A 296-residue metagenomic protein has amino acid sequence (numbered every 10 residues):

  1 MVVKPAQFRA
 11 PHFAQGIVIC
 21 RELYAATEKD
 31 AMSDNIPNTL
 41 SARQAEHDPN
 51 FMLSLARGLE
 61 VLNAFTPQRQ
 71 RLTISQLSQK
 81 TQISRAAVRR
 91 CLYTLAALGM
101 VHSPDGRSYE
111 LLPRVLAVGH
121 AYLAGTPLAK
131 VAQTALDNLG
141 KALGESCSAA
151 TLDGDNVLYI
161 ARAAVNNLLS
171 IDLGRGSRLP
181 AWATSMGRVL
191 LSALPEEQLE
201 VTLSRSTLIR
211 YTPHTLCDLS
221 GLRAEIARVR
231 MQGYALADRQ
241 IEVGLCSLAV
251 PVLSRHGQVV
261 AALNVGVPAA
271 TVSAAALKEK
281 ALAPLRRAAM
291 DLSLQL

Functional and structural regions predicted by a protein language model:
V2-A10: Extreme N-terminal basic, low-complexity initiation segments that serve as generic localization/processing leaders
H12, G16-G125, A129-K130, M290 (+1 more regions): N-terminal helix-turn-helix
S33-S41, L168-V243: Short, solvent-exposed recognition segments
E110-S206: Amphipathic alpha-helical effector-binding/dimerization core of metabolite-sensing transcriptional regulators
Q232, A261-L296: Juxtadomain coupling helices with adjacent low-complexity linkers
C246-V250: Short hydrophobic beta-strand micro-motif common in sensory/regulatory domains
V252-R255: Sensor-regulatory modules in signal-transduction proteins
